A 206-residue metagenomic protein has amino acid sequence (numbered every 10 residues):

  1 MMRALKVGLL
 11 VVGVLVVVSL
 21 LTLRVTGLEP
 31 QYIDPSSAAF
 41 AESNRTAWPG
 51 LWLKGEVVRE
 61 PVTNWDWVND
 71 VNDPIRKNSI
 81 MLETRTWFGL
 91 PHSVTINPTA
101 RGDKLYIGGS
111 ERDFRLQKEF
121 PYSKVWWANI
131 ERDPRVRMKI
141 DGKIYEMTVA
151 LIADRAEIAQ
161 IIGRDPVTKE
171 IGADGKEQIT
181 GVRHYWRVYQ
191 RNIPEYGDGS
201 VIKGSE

Functional and structural regions predicted by a protein language model:
M1-V18: N-terminal Sec-pathway targeting helices
L15-P35: Membrane-interface motif at the C-terminal end of an N-terminal transmembrane signal
L28-P91: Short, conserved active-site entrance elements at the starts or edges of catalytic domains
A39-V58, R112-E206: Short, structured beta-strand-loop surface elements
E60-P74, I96-E111, K203-E206: Charged, low-complexity, helix/coiled-coil-prone segments
I75, G89-H92, N129-E131, G181: Short solvent-exposed loop/turn micro-motifs enriched in small/polar/acidic residues
K77-E119, M147-T148: Short beta-strand segments
